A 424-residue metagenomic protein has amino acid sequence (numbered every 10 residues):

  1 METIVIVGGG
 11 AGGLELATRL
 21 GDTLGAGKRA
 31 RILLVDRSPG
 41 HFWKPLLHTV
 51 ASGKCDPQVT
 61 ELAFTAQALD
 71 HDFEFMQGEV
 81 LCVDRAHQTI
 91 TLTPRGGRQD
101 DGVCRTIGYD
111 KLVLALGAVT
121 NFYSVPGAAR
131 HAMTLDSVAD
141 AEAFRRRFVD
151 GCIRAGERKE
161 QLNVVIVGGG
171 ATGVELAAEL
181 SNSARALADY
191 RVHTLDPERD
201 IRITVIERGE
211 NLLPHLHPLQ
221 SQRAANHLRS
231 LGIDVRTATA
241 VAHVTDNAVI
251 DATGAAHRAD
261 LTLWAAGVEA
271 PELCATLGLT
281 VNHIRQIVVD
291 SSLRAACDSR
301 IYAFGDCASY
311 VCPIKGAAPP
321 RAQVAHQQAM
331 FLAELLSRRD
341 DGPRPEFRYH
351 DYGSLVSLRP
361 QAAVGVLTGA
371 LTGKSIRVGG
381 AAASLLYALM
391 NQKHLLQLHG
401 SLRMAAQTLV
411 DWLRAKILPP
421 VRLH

Functional and structural regions predicted by a protein language model:
M1-Q77, L81-C82, V174-L216, L385: Beta1-alpha1 glycine-rich phosphate/pyrophosphate-binding loop at the start of Rossmann-like nucleotide-binding domains
V5-V7, I107-V119, V241, V249 (+2 more regions): Short hydrophobic core segments
G12, G117-T120, A177, V268-A270 (+1 more regions): Short glycine-rich anion-binding loops that position phosphate/pyrophosphate groups of nucleotides and phosphorylated
H71-L92, N182-S291, C297: A Rossmann-like FAD-binding core segment of flavoenzymes
F73-N163, L263: FAD-binding core/adjacent interface of flavoenzyme oxidoreductases
R130-A155, N247-I250, A256-Q327, E334: FAD-site-proximal beta/loop scaffold in flavoenzymes
F144-E198: Rossmann-like NAD(P)H-binding beta-loop-alpha module
Q328, A333-H424: C-terminal, flexible cofactor-proximal segment of oxidoreductases
